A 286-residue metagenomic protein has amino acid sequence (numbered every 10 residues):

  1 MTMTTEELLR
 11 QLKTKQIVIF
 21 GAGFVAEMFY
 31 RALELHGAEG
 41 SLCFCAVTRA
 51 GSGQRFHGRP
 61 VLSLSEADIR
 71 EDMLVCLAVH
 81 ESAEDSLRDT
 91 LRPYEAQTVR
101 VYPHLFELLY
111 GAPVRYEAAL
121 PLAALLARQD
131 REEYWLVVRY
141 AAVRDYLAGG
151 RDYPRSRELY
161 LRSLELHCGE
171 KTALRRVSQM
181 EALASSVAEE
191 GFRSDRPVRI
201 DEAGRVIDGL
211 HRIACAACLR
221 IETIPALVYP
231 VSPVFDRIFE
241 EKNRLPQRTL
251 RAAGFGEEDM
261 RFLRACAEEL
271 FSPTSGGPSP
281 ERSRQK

Functional and structural regions predicted by a protein language model:
M1-L109: Hydrophobic, well-ordered beta-alpha structural blocks that scaffold small-molecule cofactor pockets
G21, L109-G169: Glycine-rich short-loop/terminal segments
F24, M28, A182, I207-A214: Short, well-structured alpha-helical interface segments that form or flank functional binding sites
V61-R70, A83, P121-A124, L245-G256: A polyampholytic, Gly/Pro-enriched intrinsically disordered region
E107-A118, A253-G254, P278-R284: Clustered cysteine/histidine zinc-coordinating segments, centered on FYVE zinc fingers that bind PI3P and target
V114-A118, R193-I207, H211-R244: A short, basic-hydrophobic beta/loop patch
G150-I207: Short alpha-helix boundary/capping and kink motifs at helix termini
S232-R282: Amphipathic, charge-rich alpha-helical segments that serve as recognition/docking helices
